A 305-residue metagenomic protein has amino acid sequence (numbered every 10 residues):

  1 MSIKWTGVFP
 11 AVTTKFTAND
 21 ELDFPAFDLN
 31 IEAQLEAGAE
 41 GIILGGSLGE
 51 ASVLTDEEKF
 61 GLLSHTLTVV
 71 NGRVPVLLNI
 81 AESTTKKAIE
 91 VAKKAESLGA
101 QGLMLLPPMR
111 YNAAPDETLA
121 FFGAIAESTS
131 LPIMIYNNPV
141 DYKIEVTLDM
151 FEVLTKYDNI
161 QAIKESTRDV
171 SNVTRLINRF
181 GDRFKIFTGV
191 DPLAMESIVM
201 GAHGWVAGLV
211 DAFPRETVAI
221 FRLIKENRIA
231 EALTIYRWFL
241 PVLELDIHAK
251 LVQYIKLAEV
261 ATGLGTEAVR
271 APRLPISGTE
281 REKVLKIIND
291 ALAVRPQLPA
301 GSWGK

Functional and structural regions predicted by a protein language model:
S2-K143: Active-site beta->alpha loop and helix N-cap motifs at the rims of alpha/beta catalytic domains
I3-K4, R175, F184, E259: Catalytic cores of TIM-barrel enzymes
G7-K15, A37-A39, V199-A202, V206-K305: C-terminal alpha-helical cap/extension of soluble enzyme domains
F24, D28-I31, L148, R281-I288: Short, amphipathic alpha-helical "lid/cap" segments that border enzyme active or binding sites
F27, K59, L63, A88 (+5 more regions): A general structural signal for well-ordered alpha-helical segments in protein cores
A37, G61, H65-V70, K94 (+9 more regions): Alpha-helical structural signal in soluble globular domains
L54-E57, E90, P115-T118, V146-L148 (+4 more regions): Short secondary-structure transition/capping segments
E127-S128, P139-A249: Catalytic alpha/beta core domains of metabolic enzymes, predominantly
